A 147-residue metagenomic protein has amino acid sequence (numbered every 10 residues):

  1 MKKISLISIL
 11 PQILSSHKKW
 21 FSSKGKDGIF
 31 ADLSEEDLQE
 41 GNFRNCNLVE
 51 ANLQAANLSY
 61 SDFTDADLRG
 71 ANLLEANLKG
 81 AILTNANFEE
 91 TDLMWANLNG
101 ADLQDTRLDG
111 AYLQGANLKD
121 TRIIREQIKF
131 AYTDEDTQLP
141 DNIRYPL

Functional and structural regions predicted by a protein language model:
K2-S15, K19-L147: Tandem repeat scaffolds
